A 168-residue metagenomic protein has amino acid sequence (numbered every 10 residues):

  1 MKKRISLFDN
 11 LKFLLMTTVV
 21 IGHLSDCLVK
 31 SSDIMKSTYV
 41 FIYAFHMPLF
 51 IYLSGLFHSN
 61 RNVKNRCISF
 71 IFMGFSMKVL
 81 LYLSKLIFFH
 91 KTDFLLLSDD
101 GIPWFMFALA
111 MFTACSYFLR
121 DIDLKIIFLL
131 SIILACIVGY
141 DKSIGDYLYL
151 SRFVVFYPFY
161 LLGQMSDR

Functional and structural regions predicted by a protein language model:
K2-I5, S59-I68, C115-I126, M165-R168: Membrane-interface helix-boundary motifs at transmembrane edges
F8-V19, G74, S131: Hydrophobic alpha-helical transmembrane segments of polytopic
L15, G22-L24, I34-K91: Membrane helical hairpin/interfacial module
K30-S37, R61, I87-L96, L109-L119 (+1 more regions): Short juxtamembrane and helix-loop transition motifs at transmembrane-helix boundaries in membrane proteins
I34-M47, D93-F107, D141-F159: Interfacial loop-to-helix transition and helix-capping segments at the boundaries of transmembrane helices
L53, C67-L80, P103-F118, L129 (+2 more regions): Hydrophobic, lipid-facing residues on alpha-helical transmembrane segments of integral membrane proteins
H58, S76, L80-S84, F88 (+4 more regions): Alpha-helical membrane-inserting segments
L119-R168: Aromatic-enriched alpha-helical transmembrane segments of multi-pass intramembrane proteins
